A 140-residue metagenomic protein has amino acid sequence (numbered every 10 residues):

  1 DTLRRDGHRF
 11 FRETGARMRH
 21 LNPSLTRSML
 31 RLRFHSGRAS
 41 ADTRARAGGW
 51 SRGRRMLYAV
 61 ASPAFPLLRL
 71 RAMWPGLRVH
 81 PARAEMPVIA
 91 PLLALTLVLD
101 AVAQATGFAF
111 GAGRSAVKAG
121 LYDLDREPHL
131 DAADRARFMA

Functional and structural regions predicted by a protein language model:
D1-G15: Conserved catalytic loops of nucleotide-sugar-dependent glycosyltransferases that act on lipid-linked
G7, R17, R135-M139: Extended hydrophobic/Leu-rich segments
F10-E13, R19-T96, D100: Active-site-adjacent helix/loop segment of glycosyltransferases that harbors family-specific signature motifs
H80-A140: Membrane-interface aromatic/basic loop that binds lipid-linked glycans or pyrophosphate carriers, typified by
